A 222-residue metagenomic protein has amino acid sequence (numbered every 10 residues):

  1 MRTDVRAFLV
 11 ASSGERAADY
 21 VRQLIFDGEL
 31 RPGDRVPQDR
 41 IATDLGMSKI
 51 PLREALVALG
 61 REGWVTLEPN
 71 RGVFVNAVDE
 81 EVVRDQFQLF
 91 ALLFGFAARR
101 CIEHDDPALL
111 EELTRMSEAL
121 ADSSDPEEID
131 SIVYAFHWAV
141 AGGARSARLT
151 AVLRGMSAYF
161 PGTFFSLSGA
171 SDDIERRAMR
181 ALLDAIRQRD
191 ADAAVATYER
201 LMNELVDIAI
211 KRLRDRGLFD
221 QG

Functional and structural regions predicted by a protein language model:
M1-E103, I210-G222: Short linear motifs at protein or domain termini
V10, G14, F90, D106-L109 (+2 more regions): Generic alpha-helical segment signature
D34, T66-L67, V133, I174-R176: Short, flexible turn/loop "capping" segments at secondary-structure junctions
G60-R61, D85-F87, S124-E128, S168-S171: A short, ordered amphipathic alpha-helix with a cationic face
R100, H104, E127, A147-T150 (+3 more regions): Short, polar/charged, Gly/Pro-enriched helix-capping and turn/loop motifs at alpha-helix termini and inter-helix linkers
P107-S166, E175-D184, A193-L205: Conserved amphipathic alpha-helical segments that form helical-bundle/coiled-coil interaction surfaces
